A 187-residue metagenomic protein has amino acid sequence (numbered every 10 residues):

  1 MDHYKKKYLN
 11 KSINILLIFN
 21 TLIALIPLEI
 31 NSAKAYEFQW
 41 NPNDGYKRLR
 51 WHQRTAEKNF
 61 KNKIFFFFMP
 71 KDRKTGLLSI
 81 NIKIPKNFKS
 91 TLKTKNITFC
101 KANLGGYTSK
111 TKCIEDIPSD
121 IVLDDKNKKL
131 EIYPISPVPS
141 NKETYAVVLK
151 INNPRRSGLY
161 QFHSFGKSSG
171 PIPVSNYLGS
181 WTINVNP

Functional and structural regions predicted by a protein language model:
D2-F19: Bacterial N-terminal signal peptides that target proteins for export
N20-S32: C-terminal segment of classical bacterial N-terminal signal peptides
N31-K74, K83, I183-P187: Serine/threonine-rich, low-complexity linker/repeat segments that form flexible spacers/stalks
K74-N87, T144-I151: Surface-exposed beta-strand/loop patches in extracellular or lumenal glycoproteins
S79-K112: Solvent-exposed beta-hairpin/edge-strand motifs
T108-N141: Extended, solvent-exposed segments with strong compositional bias
S136-R156: Low-complexity, intrinsically disordered segments enriched in Ser/Thr together with acidic residues
I151-P187: Helix-rich interaction surfaces within compact, conserved domain-sized segments that mediate assembly or partner
